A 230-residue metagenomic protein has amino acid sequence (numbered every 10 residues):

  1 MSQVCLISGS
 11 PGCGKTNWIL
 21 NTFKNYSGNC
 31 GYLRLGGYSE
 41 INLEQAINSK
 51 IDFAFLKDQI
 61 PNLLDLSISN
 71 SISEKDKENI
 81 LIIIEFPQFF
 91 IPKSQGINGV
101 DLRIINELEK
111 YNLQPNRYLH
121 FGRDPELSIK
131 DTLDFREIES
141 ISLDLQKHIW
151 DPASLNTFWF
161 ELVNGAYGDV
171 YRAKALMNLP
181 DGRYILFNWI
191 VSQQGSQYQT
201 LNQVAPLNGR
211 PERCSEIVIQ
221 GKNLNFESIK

Functional and structural regions predicted by a protein language model:
S2-P92: Nucleotide-state-sensitive switch-loop elements of NTP-binding domains
S2-W18, G31-L33, E126-K230: P-loop NTP-binding site
F23, F53-F55, F86-F90, F121 (+4 more regions): Phenylalanine-focused residue identity feature
S27-G31, K50-D58, Q95-L119, G165-D169: Structural alpha-beta junctions
E40, E44, E74, E78 (+6 more regions): Glutamate identity and glutamate-enriched acidic tracts
N42, D52, S73, N98-D101 (+3 more regions): Serine/threonine-rich low-complexity intrinsically disordered regions
D76-K77, F86-R136: Long, charge-dense, solvent-exposed interaction surfaces that engage phosphate-rich ligands
